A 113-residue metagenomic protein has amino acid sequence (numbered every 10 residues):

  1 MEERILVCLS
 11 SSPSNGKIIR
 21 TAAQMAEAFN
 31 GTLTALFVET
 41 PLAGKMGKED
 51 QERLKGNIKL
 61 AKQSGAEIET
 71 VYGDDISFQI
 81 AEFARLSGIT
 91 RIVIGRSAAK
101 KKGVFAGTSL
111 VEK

Functional and structural regions predicted by a protein language model:
E2-E49, K55-Q63, E69: Small/aliphatic-rich secondary-structure junction motif
N15, D50, G73-D74, G107: A conditional alpha-helix N-cap/helix-loop micro-motif detector
N15-G16, S77-F78, V111: Short, well-ordered alpha-helical microsegments
F37-P41, G73-D74, S97-A98: Short, ordered loop/turn segments at secondary-structure junctions
A43-K45, F78, K101: Generic structural signal for helix capping and beta-alpha/helix-loop junctions
D50-L54, L86-G88, L110-V111: Short, hinge-like loop/turn segments at secondary-structure boundaries
S64-R91: Structural beta-alpha unit
R96-K113: Glycine-rich, Arg-bearing micro-motifs that act as flexible, cationic patches
